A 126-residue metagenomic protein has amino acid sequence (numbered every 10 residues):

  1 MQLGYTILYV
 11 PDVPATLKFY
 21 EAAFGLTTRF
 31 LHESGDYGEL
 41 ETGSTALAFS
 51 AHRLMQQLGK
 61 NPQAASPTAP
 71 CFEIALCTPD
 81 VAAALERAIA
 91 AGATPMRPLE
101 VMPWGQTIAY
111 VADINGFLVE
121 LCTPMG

Functional and structural regions predicted by a protein language model:
M1-Y5, T27-C77, A83-A112, T123-G126: Vicinal oxygen chelate
V10-D12: Conserved beta-strand-loop-alpha-helix junction that forms the acyl-donor binding cleft
A15-T16, C122-P124: A general secondary-structure boundary signal
T16-E21, A88, G116: Conserved active-site tyrosine of GNAT-family acetyltransferases
A112-L118: Short glycine/proline-enriched turn or capping motifs at secondary-structure junctions
